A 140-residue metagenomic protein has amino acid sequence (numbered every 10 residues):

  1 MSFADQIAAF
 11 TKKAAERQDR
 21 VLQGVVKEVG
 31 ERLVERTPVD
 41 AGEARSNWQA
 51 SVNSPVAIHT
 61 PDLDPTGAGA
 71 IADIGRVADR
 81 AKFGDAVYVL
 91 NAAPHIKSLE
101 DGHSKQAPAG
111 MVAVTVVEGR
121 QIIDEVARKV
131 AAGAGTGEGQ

Functional and structural regions predicted by a protein language model:
A4-D5, A9-K12, E16-L99: Short, low-complexity, charged/polar segments at coil/turn and helix-coil boundaries
K105-Q140: Protruding loop/beta-arch "assembly-hinge" segments enriched in small, turn-prone residues
